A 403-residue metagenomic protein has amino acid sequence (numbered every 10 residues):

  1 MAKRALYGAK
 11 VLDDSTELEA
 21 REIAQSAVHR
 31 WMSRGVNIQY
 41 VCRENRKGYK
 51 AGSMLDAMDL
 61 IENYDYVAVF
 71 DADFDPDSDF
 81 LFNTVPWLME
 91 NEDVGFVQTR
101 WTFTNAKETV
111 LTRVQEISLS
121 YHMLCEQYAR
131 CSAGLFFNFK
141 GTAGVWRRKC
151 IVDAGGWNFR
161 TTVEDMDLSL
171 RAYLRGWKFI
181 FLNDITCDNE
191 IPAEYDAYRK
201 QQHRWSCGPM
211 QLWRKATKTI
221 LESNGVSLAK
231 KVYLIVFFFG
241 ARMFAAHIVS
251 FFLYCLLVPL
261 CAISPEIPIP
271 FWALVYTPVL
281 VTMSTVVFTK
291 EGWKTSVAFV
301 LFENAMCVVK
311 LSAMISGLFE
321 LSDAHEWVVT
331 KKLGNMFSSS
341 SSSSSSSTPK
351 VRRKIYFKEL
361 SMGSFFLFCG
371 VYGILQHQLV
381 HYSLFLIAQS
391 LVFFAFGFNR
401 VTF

Functional and structural regions predicted by a protein language model:
M1-L221: Internal catalytic domains of large membrane-associated glycosyltransferases
K50, R199, L228-I235, V297: Alpha-helical membrane-protein architecture signal
V94, S120, A143-K149, L221-K230 (+2 more regions): Active-site-adjacent bridging/hinge elements
T109-T112, S227, G292: Coil-to-alpha-helix initiation sites in intrinsically disordered, low-complexity, charged segments
E190-C207, T295-S296, S322-S339: Nucleotide-sugar-dependent glycosyltransferase catalytic core
G208-I235, F244-F252, P259-A262, A313 (+1 more regions): C-terminal, non-catalytic tails of nucleotide-sugar-dependent glycosyltransferases
G240-V329, T348-F403: Membrane-embedded multi-pass helical conduit in multi-pass membrane proteins, especially envelope-biosynthetic
S341-S345: Intrinsically disordered, low-complexity regions enriched in glycine and serine
